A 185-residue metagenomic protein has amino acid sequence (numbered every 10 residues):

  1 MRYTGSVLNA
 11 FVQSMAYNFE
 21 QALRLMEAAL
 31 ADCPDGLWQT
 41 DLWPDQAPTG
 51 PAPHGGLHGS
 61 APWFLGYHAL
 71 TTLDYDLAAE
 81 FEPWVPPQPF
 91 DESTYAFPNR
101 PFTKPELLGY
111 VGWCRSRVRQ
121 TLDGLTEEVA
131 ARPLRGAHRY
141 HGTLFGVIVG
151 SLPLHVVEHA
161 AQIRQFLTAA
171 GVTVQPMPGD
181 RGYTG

Functional and structural regions predicted by a protein language model:
L8-A16, P101-L108: Active-site rim elements
V12, A16-E20, R24-E27, W38-S93 (+1 more regions): Short, contiguous alpha-helical
F19, L23-M26, L30, V111-V118: Hydrophobic alpha-helical core bundles mediating ligand binding, dimerization, or RNAP-core interactions
L30, L122-L125, T184-G185: Long, well-ordered core segments of solenoidal/helical folds
C33, A69-T72, C114, L125 (+1 more regions): Alpha-helix boundary/capping residues
P34, F81, V85, L122-A130: Proline-centered turn/helix-capping motifs that create local helix->coil transitions or kinks
Y95-R135, G146-V157: Acidic/histidine-rich alpha-helical segments that form the ligand environment of transition-metal centers
